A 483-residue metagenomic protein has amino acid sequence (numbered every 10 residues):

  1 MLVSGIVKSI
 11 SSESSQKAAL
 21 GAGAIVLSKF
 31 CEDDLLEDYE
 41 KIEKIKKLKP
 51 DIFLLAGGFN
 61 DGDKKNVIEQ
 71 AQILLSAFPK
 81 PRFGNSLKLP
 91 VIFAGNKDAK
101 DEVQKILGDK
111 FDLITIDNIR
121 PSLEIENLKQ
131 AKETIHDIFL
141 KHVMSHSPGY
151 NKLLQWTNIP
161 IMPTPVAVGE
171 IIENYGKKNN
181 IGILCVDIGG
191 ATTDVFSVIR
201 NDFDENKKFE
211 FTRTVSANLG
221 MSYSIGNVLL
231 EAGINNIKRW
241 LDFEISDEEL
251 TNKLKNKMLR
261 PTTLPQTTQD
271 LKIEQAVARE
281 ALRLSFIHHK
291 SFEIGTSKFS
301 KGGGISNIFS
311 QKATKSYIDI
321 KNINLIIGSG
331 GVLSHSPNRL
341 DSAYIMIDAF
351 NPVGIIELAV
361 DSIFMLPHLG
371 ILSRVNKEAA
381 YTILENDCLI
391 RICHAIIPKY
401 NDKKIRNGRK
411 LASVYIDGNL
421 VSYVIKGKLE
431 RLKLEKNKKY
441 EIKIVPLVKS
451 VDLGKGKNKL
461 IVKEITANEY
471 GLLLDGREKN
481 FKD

Functional and structural regions predicted by a protein language model:
M1, C185-I188, T193-V198: Short beta-strand scaffold segments in enzyme catalytic cores
M1-I183, D270-R279, R283, H288-H289 (+6 more regions): Nucleotide/phosphate-binding catalytic cleft detector across ATP-hydrolyzing and phosphate-transferring enzymes
G21, Q70, I161-M162, N206-I287 (+1 more regions): Glycine-rich phosphate-binding loop plus the immediately following alpha-helix
D61-D63, A99-D101, A191-V195, D202-E205 (+3 more regions): Flexible loop/turn segments at secondary-structure boundaries
I199-D202, K207-G220, V451, G456-K463 (+1 more regions): Beta-strand/loop-dominated core regions that host nucleotide or nucleotide-derived cofactor-binding catalytic loops
